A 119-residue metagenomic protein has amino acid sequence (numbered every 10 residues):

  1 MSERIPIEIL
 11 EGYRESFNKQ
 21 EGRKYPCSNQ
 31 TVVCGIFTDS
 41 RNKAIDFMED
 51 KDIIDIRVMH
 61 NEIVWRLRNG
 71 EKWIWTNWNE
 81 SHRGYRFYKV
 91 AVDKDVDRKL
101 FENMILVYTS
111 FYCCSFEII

Functional and structural regions predicted by a protein language model:
M1-I119: Short, flexible loop motifs at catalytic/binding sites
